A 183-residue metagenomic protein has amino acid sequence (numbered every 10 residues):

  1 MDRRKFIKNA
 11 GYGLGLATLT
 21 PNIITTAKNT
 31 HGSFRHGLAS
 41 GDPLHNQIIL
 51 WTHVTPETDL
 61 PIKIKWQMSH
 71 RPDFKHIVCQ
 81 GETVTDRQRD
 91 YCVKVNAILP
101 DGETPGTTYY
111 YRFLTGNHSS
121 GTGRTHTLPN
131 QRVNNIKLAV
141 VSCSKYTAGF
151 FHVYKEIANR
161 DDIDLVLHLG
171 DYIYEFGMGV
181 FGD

Functional and structural regions predicted by a protein language model:
K5-T26: N-terminal export signals
N29-D183: Divalent metal-dependent phosphoesterase catalytic cores across multiple superfamilies
